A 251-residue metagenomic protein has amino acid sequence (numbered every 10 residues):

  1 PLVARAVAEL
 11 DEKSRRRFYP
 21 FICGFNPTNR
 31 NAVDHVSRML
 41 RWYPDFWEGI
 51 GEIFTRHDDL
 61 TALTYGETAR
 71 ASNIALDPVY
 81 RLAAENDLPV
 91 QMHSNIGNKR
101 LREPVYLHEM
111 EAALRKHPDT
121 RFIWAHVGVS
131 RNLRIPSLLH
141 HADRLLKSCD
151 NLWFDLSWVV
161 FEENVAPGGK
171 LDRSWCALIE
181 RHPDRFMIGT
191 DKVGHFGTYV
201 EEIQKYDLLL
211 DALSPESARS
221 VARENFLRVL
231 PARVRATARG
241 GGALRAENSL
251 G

Functional and structural regions predicted by a protein language model:
P1, P27-T28, R56-D59, I96-R100 (+3 more regions): Active-site environment of divalent metal-dependent phosphoester hydrolases
P1-I96, W158: Active-site gating/metal-coordination segments in enzymes
A4, R102-M110, N132-D143, E163-W175 (+2 more regions): Histidine/acidic-residue-rich catalytic or RNA/ligand-binding cores of hydrolases and nuclease-related proteins
S14, E85-N86, H117-P118, S148-C149 (+1 more regions): Helix C-cap/helix->beta junction micro-motif
F21-C23, G51, M92, F122-A125 (+3 more regions): Active-site neighborhood of phospho(di)ester-bond hydrolases with catalytic His/Asp-centered motifs
A75-A84, Q91-R115, D119-A142: Active-site cradle of extracellular carbohydrate-active enzymes
R144-G197: Active-site-adjacent C-terminal substructures of enzyme catalytic domains
E180-M187, K192-G251: Mid-to-C-terminal alpha-helical segments outside catalytic/metal-binding sites
